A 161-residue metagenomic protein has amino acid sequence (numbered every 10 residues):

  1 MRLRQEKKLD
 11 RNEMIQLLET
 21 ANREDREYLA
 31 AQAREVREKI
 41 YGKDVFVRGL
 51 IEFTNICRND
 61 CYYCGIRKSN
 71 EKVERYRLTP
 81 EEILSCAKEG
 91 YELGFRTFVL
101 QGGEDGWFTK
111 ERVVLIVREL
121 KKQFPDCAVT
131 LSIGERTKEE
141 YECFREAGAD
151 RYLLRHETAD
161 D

Functional and structural regions predicted by a protein language model:
M1-N59: Flexible, acidic/Gly-rich N-terminal and inter-domain linker regions that tether and position cofactor-handling modules
E6-R11, E38, D60-C64, E92-R96 (+2 more regions): Short amphipathic alpha-helical segments, especially helix-boundary/capping motifs
M14, E19, I66-S69, P125: A broad detector of the eukaryotic-type serine/threonine protein kinase catalytic domain
N22, A33, R37, G65 (+2 more regions): Structural signal for hydrophobic packing residues in well-ordered secondary-structure cores of soluble enzyme domains
V36-R37, F46-R48, G65, Y141 (+2 more regions): Domain-start "cap" segments at the beginnings of catalytic or binding domains
K39-L93: Active-site cofactor/substrate anionic-group-binding motifs, chiefly glycine- and Lys/Arg-rich phosphate-binding loops
K68-L84, G90-E111, I116-D161: Core AdoMet radical
